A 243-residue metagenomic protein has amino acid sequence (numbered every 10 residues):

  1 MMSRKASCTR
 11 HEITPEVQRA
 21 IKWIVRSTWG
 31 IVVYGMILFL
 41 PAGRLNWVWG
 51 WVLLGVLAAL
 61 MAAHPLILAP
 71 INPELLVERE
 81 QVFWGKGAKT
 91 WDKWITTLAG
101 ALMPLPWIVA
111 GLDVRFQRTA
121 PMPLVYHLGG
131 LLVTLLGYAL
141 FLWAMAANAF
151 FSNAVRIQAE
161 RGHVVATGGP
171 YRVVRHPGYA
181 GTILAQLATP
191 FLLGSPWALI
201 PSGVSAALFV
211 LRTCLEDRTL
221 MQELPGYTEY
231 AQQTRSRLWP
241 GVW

Functional and structural regions predicted by a protein language model:
M2-Y171, A180-W243: Membrane-anchoring alpha-helices and their flanking helix-loop junctions
V174: Conserved SAM-binding loop
